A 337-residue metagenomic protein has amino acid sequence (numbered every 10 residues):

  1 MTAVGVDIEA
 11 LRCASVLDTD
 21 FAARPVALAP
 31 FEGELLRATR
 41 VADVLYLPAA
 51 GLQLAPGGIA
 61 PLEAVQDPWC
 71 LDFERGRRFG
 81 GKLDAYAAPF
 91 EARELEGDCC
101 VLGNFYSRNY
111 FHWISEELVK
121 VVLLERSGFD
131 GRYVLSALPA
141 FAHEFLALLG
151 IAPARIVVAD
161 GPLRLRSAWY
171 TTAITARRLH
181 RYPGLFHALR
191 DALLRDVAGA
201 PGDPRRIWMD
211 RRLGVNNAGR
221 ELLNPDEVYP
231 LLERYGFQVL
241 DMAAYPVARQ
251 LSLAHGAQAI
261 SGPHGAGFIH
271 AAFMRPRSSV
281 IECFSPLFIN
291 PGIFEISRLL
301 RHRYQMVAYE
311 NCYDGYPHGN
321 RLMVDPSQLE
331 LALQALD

Functional and structural regions predicted by a protein language model:
M1-D337: The feature primarily captures lumenal catalytic ectodomains of type II secretory-pathway glycosyltransferases
